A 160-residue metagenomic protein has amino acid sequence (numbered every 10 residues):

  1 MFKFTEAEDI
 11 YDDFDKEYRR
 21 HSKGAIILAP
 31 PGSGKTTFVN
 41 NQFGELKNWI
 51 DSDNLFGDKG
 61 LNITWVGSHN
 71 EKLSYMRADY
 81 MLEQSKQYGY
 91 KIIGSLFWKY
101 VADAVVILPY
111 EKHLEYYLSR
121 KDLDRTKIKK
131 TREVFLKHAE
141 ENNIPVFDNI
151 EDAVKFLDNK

Functional and structural regions predicted by a protein language model:
M1-E17: N-terminal pre-Walker A segment at the start of P-loop NTPase domains
I27: Hydrophobic anchor at the beta1->P-loop junction of P-loop NTPases
P30-P31: The conserved Walker
G34-K35: Conserved glycine(s) of the Walker
F38: Hydrophobic positions on the alpha1 helix immediately C-terminal to the Walker A/P-loop
E45-A104: Conserved nucleotide-sensing/catalytic segment adjacent to the nucleotide-binding pocket in NTP-handling enzymes
Y100-R120: Conserved phosphate-donor/acceptor-positioning beta-strand/loop module used by diverse small-molecule
K121-K160: Small-molecule kinase domains that catalyze NTP-dependent phosphoryl transfer to phosphate-bearing small molecules
